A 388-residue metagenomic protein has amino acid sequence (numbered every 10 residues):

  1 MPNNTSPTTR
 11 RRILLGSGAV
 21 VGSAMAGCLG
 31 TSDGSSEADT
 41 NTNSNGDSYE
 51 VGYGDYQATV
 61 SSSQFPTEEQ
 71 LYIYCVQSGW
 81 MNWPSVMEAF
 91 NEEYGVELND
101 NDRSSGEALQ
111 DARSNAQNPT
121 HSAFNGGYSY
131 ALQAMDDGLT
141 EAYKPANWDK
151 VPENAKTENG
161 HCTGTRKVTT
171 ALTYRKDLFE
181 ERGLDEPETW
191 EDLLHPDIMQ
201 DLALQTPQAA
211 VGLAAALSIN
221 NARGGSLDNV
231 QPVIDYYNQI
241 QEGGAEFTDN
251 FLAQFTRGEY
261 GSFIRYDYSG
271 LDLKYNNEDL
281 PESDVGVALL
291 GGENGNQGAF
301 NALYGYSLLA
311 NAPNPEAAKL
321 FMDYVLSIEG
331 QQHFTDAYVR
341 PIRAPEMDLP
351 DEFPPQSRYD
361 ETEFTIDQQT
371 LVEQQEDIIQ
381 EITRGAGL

Functional and structural regions predicted by a protein language model:
M1-N118, Y128-Q133, D137-N154, H161-C162 (+9 more regions): Terminal disorder- and signal-encoded targeting elements
E68-Q70, T169, N301-G305: Short, solvent-exposed beta-strand edge segments and adjacent coil->beta transition regions
V76-W83, T120-E259: Extracytoplasmic ligand-binding site segments that recognize negatively charged/polar headgroups
K150-E153, I234-N238, A245-T248, L280-A310: Periplasmic-binding protein-like
F247-N277: Oxyanion-binding "anion nests"
Y304-T365: Mature extracytoplasmic/periplasmic domains
